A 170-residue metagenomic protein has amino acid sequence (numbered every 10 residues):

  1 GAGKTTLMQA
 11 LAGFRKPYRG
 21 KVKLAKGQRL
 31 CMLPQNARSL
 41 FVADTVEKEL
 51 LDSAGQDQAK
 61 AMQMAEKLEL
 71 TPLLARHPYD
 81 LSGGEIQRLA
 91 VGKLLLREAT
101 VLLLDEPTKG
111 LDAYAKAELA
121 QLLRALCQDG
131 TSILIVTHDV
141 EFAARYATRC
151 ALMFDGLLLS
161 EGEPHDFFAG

Functional and structural regions predicted by a protein language model:
Q58-L73: Conserved ABC ATPase "signature" region
H77-L81, E85: Conserved ABC ATPase signature
L102-D105: Catalytic Walker B motif of ABC-type/P-loop ATPase nucleotide-binding domains
D112: ABC-family nucleotide-binding domains
T137-H138: H-loop/switch region of ABC-family ATPase nucleotide-binding domains
A143-R145: A short, surface-exposed alpha-helical micro-motif characterized by mixed small hydrophobic and charged/polar residues
L157-G170: Conserved beta-strand-loop-alpha-helix hinge in the C-terminal portion of ABC ATPase nucleotide-binding domains
